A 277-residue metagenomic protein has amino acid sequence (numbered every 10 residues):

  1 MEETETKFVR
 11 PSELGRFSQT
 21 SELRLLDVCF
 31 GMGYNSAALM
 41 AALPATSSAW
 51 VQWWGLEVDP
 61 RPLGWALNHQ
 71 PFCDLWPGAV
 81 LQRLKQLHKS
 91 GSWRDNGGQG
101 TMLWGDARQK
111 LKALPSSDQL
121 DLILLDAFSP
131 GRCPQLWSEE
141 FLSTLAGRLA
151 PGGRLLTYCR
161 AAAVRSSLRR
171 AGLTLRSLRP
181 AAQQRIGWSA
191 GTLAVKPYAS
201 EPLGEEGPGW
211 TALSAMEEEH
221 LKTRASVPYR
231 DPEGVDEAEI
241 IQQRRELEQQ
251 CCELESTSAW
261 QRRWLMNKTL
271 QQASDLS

Functional and structural regions predicted by a protein language model:
M1-R10: Conserved SAM-binding loop and adjacent beta-strand
L14-D118, L124, E139, Q243 (+1 more regions): The AdoMet/dcAdoMet-binding core of the Class I SAM-like
D121-L136: A short SAM/SAH-binding and catalytic strip from SAM-dependent methyltransferases
L122-L124, P151-C159: Conserved beta-strand signature within the Rossmann-like core of class I S-adenosyl-L-methionine
Q135-G152: A short glycine-rich, Lys/Arg-flanked "PGG" loop and its adjoining helix->strand segment in the class I
R165-A190: Conserved Class I S-adenosyl-L-methionine
T192-S277: SAM/dcSAM-binding transferase cores
